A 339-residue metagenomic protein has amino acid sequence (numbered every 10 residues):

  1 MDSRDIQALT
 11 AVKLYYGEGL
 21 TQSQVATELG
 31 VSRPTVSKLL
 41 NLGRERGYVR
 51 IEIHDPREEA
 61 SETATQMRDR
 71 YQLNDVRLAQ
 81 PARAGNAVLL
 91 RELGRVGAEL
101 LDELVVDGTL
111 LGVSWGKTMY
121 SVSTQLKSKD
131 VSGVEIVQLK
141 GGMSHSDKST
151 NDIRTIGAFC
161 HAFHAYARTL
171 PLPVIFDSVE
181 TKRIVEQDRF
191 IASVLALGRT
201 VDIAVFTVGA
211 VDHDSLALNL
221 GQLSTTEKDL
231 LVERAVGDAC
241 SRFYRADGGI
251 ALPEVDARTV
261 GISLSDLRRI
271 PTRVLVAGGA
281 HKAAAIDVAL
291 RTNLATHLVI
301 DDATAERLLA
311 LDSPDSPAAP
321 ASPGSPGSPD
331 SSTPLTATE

Functional and structural regions predicted by a protein language model:
D2-V12, Y16-G30, T35-N41, G47-H54 (+2 more regions): Conserved phosphate- and dinucleotide-binding cores of soluble alpha/beta proteins, encompassing both enzyme active
Q7-A26, M67-A84, T109-S114, M119-Y120: Short N-terminal secondary-structure initiator segments
P34, K38-L110, T124-S132, S144-S149 (+2 more regions): HTH-adjacent hinge/linker in prokaryotic transcriptional regulators
A79-P81, L139, L170-L172: Conserved beta-strand termini and adjacent loop/short-helix elements that scaffold enzyme active sites in alpha/beta
L111-S121, V211-D212, G279-K282: Gly/Ser/Thr-rich loops at beta-strand to alpha-helix junctions that form or flank small-molecule/cofactor-binding
T118-K129, L216-T225: Short Gly/Thr/Asp-enriched flexible loops that form oxyanion-binding sites at enzyme active sites
E135-M143: Catalytic or ion-translocation cores adjacent to nucleophile or general acid/base/metal-coordination motifs in diverse
D315-T333: Intrinsically disordered, low-complexity tandem-repeat regions
